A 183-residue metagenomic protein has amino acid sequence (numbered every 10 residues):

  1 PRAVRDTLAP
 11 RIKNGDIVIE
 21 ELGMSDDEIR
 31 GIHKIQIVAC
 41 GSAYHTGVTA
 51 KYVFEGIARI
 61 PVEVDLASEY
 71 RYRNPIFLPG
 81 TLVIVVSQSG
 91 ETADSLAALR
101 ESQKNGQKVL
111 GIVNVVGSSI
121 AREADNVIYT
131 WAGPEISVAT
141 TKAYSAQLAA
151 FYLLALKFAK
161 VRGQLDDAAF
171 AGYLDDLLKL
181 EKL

Functional and structural regions predicted by a protein language model:
P1: Peri-functional-center coupling elements
T7-P10, D16-K34, I76-L78: Glycine-rich phosphate/diphosphate-binding loops that line cofactor/substrate pockets in enzymes
A9-G23, G163-K182: Short alpha-helical "patches" and their helix-cap loops
R30-K179: Glycine-rich phosphate-binding loops that contact phosphosugars or nucleotide phosphates
